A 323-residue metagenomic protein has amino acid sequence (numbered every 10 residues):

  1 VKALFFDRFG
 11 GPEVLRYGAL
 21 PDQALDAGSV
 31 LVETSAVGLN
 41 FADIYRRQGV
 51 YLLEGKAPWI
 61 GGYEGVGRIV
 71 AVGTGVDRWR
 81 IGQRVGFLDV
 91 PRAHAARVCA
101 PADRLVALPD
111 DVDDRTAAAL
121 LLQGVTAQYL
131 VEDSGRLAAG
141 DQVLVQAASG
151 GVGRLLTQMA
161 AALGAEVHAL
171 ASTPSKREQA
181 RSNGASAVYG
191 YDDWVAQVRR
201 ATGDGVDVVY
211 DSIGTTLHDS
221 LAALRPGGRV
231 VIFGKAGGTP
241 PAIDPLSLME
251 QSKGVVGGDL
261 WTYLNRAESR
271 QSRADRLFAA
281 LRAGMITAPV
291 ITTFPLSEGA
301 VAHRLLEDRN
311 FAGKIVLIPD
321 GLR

Functional and structural regions predicted by a protein language model:
V1, M285-T292, A300-R323: C-terminal capping/lid region of NAD(P)-dependent oxidoreductase domains
P21-L39, V50-R92: Glycine-rich beta-strand-centered segment in the early N-terminal region that forms part of a ligand/cofactor-binding
Y45, R78, R84-S149: NAD(P)H dinucleotide-binding glycine-rich loop of Rossmann-like/cofactor-binding domains, especially the beta1-alpha1
R84, Q142, E166, G228-R229 (+1 more regions): Short glycine-centered segments of the SAM/dcSAM-binding site in methyltransferase folds
A93-A96, A171-Q179, P240-P245: Short, glycine/polar-rich helix-capping loops at beta-to-alpha or helix-loop-helix junctions that flank or form
V145, A161-T216: Adenosine-nucleotide cofactor-binding segment
G153-R154: N-terminal Rossmann-fold NAD(P) dinucleotide-binding loop
T216-I286, I318-R323: Glycine-rich phosphate-binding loop and adjacent beta-alpha segment of Rossmann(oid) nucleotide-cofactor-binding
